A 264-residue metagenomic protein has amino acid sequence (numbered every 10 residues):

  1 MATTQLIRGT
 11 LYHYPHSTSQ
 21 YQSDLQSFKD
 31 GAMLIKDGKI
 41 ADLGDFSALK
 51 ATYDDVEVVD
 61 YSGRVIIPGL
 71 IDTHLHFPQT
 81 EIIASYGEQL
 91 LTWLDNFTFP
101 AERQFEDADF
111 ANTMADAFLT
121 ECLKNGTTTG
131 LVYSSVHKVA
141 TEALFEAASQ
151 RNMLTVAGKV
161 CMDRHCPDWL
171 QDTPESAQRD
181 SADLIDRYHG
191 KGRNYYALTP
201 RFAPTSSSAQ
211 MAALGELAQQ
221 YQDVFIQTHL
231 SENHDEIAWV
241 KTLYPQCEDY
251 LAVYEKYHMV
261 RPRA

Functional and structural regions predicted by a protein language model:
M1-T52, R64: N-terminal metal-binding scaffold of metallo-dependent hydrolase/deaminase domains
A2-R8, A51-T92, D116, L123-K124: Replace "His-x-His-based motif
M33, G38, G63, H74 (+4 more regions): Divalent metal-coordination and catalytic microenvironments
I71-T73, G130-V132, T155-K159, Y196-P200 (+1 more regions): Hydrophobic faces of well-ordered beta-strands that scaffold small-molecule active sites in alpha/beta enzyme cores
E81-A111, K159-P174, E232-R261: Active-site gating loops and adjacent loop-to-helix segments of metal-dependent hydrolytic enzymes
I83-M153, A177-G190: Alpha-helical scaffold segments that flank or form the walls of functional sites
S149-D163, E175, R179, Q227: Acidic, His- and aromatic-enriched active-site or binding-groove loops in soluble protein domains that engage sugars
K191-A264: Active-site core of metal-dependent hydrolases
